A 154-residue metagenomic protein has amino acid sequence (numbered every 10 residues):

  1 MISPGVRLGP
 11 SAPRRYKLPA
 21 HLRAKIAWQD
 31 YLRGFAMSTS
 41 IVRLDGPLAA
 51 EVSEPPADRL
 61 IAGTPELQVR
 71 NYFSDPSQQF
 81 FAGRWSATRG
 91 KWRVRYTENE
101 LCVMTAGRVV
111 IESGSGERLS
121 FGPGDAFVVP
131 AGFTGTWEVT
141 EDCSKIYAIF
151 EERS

Functional and structural regions predicted by a protein language model:
M1-I2, V6, I26: Short hydrophobic transmembrane-like helices used for membrane targeting/insertion
P10-R14: Intrinsically disordered, low-complexity segments enriched in serine/threonine/proline/glycine and often basic
Y16-Q79: A short, N-terminal "cap"/entry segment at the start of jelly-roll beta-barrel domains of the cupin/DSBH fold
Q78-Y96, A131: Conserved short histidine dyad/triad with adjacent acidic residue
Y96-I111: Short, conserved beta-strand element in jelly-roll/cupin
G116-A131: Short acidic-glycine-tyrosine-enriched beta hairpin
A131-S154: Ligand-binding loop in jelly-roll beta-barrel domains
